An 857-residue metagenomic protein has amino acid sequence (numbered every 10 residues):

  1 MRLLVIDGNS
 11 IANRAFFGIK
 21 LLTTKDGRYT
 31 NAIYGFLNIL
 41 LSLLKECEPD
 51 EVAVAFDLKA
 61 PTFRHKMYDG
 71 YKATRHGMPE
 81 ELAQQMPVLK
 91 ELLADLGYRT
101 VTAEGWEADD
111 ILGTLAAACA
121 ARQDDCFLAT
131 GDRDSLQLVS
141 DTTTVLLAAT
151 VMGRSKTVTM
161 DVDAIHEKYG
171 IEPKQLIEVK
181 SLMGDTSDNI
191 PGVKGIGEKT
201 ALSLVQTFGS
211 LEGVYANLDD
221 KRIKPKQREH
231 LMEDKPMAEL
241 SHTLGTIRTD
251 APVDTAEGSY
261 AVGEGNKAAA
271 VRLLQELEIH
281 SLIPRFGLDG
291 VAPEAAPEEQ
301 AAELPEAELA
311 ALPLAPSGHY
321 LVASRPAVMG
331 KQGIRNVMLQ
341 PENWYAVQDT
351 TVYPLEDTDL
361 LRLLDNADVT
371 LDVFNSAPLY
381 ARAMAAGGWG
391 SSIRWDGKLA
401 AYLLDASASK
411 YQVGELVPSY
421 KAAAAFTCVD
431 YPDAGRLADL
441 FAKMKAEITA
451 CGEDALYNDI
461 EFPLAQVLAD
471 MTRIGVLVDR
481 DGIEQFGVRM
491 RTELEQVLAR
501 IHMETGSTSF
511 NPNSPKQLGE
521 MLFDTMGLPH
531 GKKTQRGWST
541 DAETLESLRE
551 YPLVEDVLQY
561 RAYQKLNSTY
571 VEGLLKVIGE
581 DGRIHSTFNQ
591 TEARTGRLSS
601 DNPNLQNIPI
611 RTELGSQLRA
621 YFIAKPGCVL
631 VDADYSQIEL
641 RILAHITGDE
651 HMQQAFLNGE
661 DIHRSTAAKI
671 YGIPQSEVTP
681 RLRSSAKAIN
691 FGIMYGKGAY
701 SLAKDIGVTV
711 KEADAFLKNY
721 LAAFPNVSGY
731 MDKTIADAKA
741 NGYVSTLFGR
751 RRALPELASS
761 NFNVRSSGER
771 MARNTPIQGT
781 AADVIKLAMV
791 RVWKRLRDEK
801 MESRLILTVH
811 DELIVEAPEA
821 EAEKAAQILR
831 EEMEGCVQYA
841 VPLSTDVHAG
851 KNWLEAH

Functional and structural regions predicted by a protein language model:
M1-R99, T746, S759: Domain-level signal for Mg2+-assisted phosphodiester chemistry and nucleotide/NA-binding surfaces in nucleic-acid
V5-S10, L128-G131, S135-D163, W389-A406 (+3 more regions): Conserved beta-strand -> loop -> alpha-helix junction used to position metal-binding or nucleic-acid-contacting
L22-T24, A73-V253: Extended two-metal-dependent nuclease catalytic cores across DNA- and RNA-processing enzymes
E51, G105-E107, G131, S317-T449 (+1 more regions): Conserved DEDDh/DEDDy metal-dependent 3′-5′ exonuclease domain
D234-L355, A438-I610, V629, E639 (+5 more regions): Conserved "right-hand" nucleotidyltransferase catalytic core of DNA-directed polymerases
Q340-P341, R394, K398-T427, A434-R436 (+1 more regions): Function-dense linear segments that define catalytic or interfacial modules in macromolecule-processing proteins
R473, H585-S586, Q590-A593, A668-M801 (+4 more regions): Conserved catalytic core of nucleic-acid polymerases
T492-A499, M503, S507-V554, A722-R770 (+3 more regions): C-terminal polymerase-core module
